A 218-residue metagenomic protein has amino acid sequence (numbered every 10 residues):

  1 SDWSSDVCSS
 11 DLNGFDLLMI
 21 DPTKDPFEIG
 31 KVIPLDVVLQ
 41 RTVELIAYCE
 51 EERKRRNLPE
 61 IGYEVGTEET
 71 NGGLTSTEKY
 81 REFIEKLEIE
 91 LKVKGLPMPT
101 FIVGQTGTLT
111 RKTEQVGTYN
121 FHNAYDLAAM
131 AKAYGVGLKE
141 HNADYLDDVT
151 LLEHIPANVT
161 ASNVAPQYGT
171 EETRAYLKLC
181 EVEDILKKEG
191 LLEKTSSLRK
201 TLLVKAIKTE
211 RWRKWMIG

Functional and structural regions predicted by a protein language model:
S1, D16-I20, I61-T67, T100-G104 (+2 more regions): Hydrophobic faces of well-ordered beta-strands that scaffold small-molecule active sites in alpha/beta enzyme cores
S1, L35-E60, I89, F121-G135: Alpha-helix-loop-beta-strand connector modules within alpha/beta enzyme cores
D2-S9: Short, small-residue-biased leader/transition segments that mark boundaries at the very start of proteins
D21-L35, I61-E78, F101-V116: Active-site-proximal beta-alpha loop/turn segments in soluble metabolic enzymes
P26-E44, N57-P59, Y119-N123, D147-T150 (+1 more regions): Active-site-adjacent beta->alpha loops and helix N-cap segments on the catalytic face of soluble alpha/beta enzymes
L74-I89, T113-N120, T150-L152: Distinct, well-ordered alpha-helical segments
M98-E153, A157-N158, S162: A compositional/structural signature marking long, glycine- and acidic/polar-rich segments with frequent tryptophans
V136-Y145, V149-G218: Flexible, acidic glycine-rich loops studded with aromatic residues
